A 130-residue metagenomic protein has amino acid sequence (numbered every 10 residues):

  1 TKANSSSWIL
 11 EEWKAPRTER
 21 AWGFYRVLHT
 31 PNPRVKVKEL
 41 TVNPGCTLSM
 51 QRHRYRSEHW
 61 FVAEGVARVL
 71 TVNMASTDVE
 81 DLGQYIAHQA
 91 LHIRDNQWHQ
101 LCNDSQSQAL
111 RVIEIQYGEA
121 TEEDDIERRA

Functional and structural regions predicted by a protein language model:
T1-W22: Classical nucleotidyltransferase
T18-S57, A63, I115: A short glycine-rich, His/Asp/Glu-containing loop-to-beta-strand
C46, Y55-R56, V66, Q97-W98 (+1 more regions): A generic "binding-loop/recognition-motif" signal
S49-Q51, V69-L70, H92-I93, H99-Q106 (+1 more regions): Short beta-strand His + acidic residue motifs that chelate non-heme Fe in jelly-roll/DSBH and cupin folds
R52-R54, V62, Y85, D104-Q106: Short glycine/proline-enriched turns and hinge-like loops at secondary-structure junctions
E58-H59, A63-G65, T71, R128: A compact, surface-exposed functional segment
T71-H99: Short acidic-glycine-tyrosine-enriched beta hairpin
Q100-A130: Double-stranded beta-helix
